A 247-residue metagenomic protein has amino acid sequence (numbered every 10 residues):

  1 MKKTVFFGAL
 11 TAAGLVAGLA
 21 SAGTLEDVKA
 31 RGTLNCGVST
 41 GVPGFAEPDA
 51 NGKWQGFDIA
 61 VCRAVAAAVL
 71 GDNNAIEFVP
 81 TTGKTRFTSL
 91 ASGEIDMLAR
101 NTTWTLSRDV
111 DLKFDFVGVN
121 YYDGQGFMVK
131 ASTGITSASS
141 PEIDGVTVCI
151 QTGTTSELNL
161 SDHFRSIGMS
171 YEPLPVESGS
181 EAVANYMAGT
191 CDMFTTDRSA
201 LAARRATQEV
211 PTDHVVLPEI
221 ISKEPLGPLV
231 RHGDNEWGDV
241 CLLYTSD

Functional and structural regions predicted by a protein language model:
K2-S21: Gram-negative bacterial Sec-dependent N-terminal signal peptides
T24, F57-V61, G83-R86, E94 (+5 more regions): Stable alpha-helical elements in mature extracytoplasmic
T24-G37: Short N-terminal segments immediately surrounding and downstream of signal-peptide cleavage
L34-N35, N73, S92-R100, V146 (+1 more regions): Alpha-to-beta junction loops
N35-G44, W54-V69, T103, D123-E181 (+1 more regions): Bilobed "Venus flytrap"/periplasmic-binding protein-like clamshell domains and structurally analogous long
K53-D58, F78-T82, V119, S140 (+5 more regions): Extracytoplasmic/periplasmic, Sec-exported soluble proteins
R63, A67, G71, A75-E142 (+1 more regions): Acidic, polar ligand-binding/catalytic clefts
Y244-D247: Conserved small/polar residues in nucleotide/adenosyl-binding loops
